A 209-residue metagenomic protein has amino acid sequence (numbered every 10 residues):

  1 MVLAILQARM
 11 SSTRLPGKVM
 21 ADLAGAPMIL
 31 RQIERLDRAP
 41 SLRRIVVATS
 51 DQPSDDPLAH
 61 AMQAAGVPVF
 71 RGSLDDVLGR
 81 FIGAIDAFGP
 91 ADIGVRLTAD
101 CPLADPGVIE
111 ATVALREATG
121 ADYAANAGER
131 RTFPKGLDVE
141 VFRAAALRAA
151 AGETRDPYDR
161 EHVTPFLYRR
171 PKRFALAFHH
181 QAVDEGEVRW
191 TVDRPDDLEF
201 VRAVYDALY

Functional and structural regions predicted by a protein language model:
M1-T49: N-terminal glycine-rich phosphate-binding loop and ensuing alpha1 helix
L30-D92: Conserved N-terminal catalytic core of the sugar/cofactor nucleotidyltransferase
E34, A91, P106-E117, A144 (+1 more regions): Short alpha-helix within the catalytic core of nucleotide-sugar-dependent glycosyltransferases
L74-D75, C101-L103: Acidic metal-phosphate-binding loop of nucleotide-sugar-dependent transferases
G83, A104-T132: Conserved donor-nucleotide/metal-binding helix-loop-beta segment in metal-dependent transferases, i.e., the alpha-helix
I93-L97: Short aromatic-hydrophobic micro-motifs that form the base-stacking/packing surface for donor nucleotide recognition
G128-V139, V183-D184: A recurrent flexible, glycine/aromatic-enriched loop bordering the glycosyltransferase active site that acts as
F142, R160-Y209: Conserved alpha/beta core of the MobA/IspD/sugar-nucleotide pyrophosphorylase nucleotidyltransferase superfamily
